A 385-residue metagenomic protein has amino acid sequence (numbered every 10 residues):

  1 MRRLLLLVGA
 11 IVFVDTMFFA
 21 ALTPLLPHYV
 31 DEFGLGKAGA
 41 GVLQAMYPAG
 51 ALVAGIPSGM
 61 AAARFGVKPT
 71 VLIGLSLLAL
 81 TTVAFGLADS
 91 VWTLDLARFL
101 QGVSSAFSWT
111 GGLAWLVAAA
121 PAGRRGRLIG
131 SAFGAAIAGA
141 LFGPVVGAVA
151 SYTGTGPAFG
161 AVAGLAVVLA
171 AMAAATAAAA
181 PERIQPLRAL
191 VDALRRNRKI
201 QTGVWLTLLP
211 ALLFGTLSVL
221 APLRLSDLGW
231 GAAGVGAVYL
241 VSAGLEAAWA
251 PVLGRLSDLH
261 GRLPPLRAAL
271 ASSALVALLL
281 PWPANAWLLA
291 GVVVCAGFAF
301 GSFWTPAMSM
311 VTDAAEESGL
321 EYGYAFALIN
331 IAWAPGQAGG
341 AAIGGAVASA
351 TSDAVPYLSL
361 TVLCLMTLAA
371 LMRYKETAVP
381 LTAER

Functional and structural regions predicted by a protein language model:
M1, A177-W205: Juxtamembrane intracellular "pre-TM" segments in multi-pass secondary transporters
P48-I56, A140-L141, A243-P251, Q337-A338: Residue-level signature of mid-helix packing/kink "hotspots" within the transmembrane helices of 12-pass Major
V53-D89, S257-L263: Conserved MFS/SLC helix-loop-helix module at the cytosolic interface between two early adjacent transmembrane helices
T81, W92-L100, W287-C295: Paired small-residue
A97-A136: Cytoplasmic helix-loop-helix junction between adjacent transmembrane helices in 12-TM secondary transporters
S108-A120, F303-E317: Intracellular juxtamembrane helix-capping segments at the cytosolic ends of symmetry-related transmembrane helices
S131-A174: Helix-loop-helix hairpin linking two adjacent transmembrane segments in secondary transporters
G164-E182, A370-K375: C-terminal membrane-cytosol helix-exit motif in multi-pass small-molecule transporters
